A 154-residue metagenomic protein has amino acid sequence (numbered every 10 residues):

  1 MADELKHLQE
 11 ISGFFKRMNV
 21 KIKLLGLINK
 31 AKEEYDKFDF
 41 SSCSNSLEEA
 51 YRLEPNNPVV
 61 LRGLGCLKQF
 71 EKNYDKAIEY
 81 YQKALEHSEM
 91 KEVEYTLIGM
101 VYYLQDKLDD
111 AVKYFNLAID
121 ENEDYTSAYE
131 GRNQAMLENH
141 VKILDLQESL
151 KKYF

Functional and structural regions predicted by a protein language model:
Q9-G26: TPR-adjacent "capping" and linker segments in tetratricopeptide-repeat scaffold/adaptor proteins
D36, F70, L104, L137-N139: Register position in tetratricopeptide repeats
